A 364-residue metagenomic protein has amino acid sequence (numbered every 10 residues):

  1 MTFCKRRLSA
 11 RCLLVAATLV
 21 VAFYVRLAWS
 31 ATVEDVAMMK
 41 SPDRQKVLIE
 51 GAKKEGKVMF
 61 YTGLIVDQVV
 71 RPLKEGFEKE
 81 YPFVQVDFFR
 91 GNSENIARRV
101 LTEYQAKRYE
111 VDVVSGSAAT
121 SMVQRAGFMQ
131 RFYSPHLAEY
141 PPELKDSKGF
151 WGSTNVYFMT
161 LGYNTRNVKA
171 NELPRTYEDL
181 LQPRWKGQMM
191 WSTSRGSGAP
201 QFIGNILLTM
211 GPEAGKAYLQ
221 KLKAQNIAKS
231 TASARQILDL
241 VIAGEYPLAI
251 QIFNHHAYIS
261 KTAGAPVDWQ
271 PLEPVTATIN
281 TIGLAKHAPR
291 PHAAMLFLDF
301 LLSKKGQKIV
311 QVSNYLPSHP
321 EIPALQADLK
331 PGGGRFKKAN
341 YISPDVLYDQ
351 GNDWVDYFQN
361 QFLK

Functional and structural regions predicted by a protein language model:
V33-Q45, K53-P72, S197, N280: Extracytoplasmic "Venus flytrap"
M59-K74, V86-Y104, R108-E245: Extracytoplasmic ligand-binding site segments that recognize negatively charged/polar headgroups
L73, A214-Y218, P289-L301, I309-V312: Short amphipathic alpha-helical coupling segments at ligand-binding clamshell hinges and other catalytic/signaling
T120-V123, P247-P266: A ligand-binding cleft/hinge motif common to bilobed small-molecule-binding domains
P142, V156-M159, Y218-K223, A228-T231 (+3 more regions): Periplasmic-binding protein-like
T160-N167, G204-L208, I279-R290, I309-V310: A bilobed periplasmic-binding-protein/Venus flytrap-type ligand-binding module shared by bacterial periplasmic
W185-R195, L301-A324: Periplasmic-binding protein-like
A327-K364: Extracellular/periplasmic bilobal clamshell ligand-binding domains
